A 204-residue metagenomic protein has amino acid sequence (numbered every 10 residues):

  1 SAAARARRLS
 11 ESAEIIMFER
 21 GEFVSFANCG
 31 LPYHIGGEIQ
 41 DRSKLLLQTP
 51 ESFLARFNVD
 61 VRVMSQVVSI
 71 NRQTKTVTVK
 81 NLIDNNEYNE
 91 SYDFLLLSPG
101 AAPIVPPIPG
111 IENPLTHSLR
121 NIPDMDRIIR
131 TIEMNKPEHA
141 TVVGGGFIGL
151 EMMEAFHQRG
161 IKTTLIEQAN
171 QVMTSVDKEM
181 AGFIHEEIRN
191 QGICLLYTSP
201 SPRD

Functional and structural regions predicted by a protein language model:
S1-V61, M153-E179: Beta1-alpha1 glycine-rich phosphate/pyrophosphate-binding loop at the start of Rossmann-like nucleotide-binding domains
R8, S12, A55, R130-P137 (+3 more regions): Secondary-structure boundary motif
E51-A140, S199: FAD-binding core/adjacent interface of flavoenzyme oxidoreductases
M125, M180-A181: Amphipathic alpha-helical segments in well-structured domains
G145-G146: Glycine-rich Rossmann-fold phosphate-binding loop(s) that bind the pyrophosphate of adenine dinucleotide cofactors
G149: N-terminal Rossmann-fold NAD(P) dinucleotide-binding loop
I184-I193: Helical element adjacent to the flavin cofactor pocket in flavoenzyme catalytic cores
Y197-D204: Conserved small/polar residues in nucleotide/adenosyl-binding loops
